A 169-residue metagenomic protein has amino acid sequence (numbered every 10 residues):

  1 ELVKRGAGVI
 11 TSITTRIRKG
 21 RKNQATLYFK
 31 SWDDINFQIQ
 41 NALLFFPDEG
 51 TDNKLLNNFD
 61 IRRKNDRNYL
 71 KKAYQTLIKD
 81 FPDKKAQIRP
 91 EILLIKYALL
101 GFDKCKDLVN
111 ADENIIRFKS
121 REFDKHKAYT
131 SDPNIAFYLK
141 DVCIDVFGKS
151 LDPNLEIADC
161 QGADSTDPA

Functional and structural regions predicted by a protein language model:
E1-A169: Globular "head" domains of long coiled-coil molecular machines
